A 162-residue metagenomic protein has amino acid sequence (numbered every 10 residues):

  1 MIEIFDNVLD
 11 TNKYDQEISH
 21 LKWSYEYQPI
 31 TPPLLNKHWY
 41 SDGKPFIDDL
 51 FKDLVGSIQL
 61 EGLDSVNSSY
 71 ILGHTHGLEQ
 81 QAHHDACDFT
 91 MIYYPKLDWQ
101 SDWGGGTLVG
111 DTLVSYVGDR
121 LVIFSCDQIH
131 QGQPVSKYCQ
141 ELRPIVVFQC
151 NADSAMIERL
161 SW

Functional and structural regions predicted by a protein language model:
M1-N67: Non-heme Fe(II)/2-oxoglutarate
Q59-W162: Catalytic core of non-heme Fe(II) oxygenases with the double-stranded beta-helix
